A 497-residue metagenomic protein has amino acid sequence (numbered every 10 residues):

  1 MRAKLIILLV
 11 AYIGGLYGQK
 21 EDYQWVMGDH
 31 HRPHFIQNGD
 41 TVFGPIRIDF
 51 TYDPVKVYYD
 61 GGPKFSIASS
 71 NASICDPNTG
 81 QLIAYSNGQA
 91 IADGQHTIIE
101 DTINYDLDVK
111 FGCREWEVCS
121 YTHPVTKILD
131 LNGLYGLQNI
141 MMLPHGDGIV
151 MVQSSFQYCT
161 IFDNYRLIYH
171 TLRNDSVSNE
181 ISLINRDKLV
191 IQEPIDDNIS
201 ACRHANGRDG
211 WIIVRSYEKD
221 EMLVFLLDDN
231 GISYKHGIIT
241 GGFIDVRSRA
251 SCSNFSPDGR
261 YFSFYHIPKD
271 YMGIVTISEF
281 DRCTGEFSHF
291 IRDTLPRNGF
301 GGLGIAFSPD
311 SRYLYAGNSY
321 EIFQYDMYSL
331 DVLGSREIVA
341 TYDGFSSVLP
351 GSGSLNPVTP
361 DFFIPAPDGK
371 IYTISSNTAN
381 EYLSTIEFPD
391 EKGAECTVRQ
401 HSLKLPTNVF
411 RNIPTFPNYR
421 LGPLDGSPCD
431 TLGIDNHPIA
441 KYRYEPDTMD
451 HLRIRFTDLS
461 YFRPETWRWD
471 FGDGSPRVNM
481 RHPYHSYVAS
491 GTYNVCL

Functional and structural regions predicted by a protein language model:
M1-Y23, F300-G301, D435-H437, Y493-C496: Bacterial Sec-dependent N-terminal signal peptides
A3, P367-G369, N377, W467-W469 (+1 more regions): Disordered, low-complexity tails and leader-like regions
L5, A11, S66, F162 (+5 more regions): A broadly tuned, weak detector of single residues within folded domains
L8, P63, N132, G353 (+3 more regions): Generic marker of residues within folded, mature protein domains
Q19-F280, E286-I439: Beta-propeller fold recognition
P428-L497: Extracellular/lumenal mature domains of secreted and surface-exposed proteins
